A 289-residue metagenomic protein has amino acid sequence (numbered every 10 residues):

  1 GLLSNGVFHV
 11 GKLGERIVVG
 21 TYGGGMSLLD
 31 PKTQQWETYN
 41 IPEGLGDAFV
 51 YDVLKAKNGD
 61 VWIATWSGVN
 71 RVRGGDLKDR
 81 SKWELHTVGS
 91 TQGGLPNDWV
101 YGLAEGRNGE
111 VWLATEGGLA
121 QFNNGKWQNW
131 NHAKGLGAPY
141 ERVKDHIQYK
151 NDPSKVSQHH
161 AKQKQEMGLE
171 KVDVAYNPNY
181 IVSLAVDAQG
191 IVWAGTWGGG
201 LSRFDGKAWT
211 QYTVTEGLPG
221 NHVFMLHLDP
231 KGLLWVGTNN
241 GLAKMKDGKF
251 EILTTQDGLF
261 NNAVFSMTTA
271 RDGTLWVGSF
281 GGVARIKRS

Functional and structural regions predicted by a protein language model:
G1-S289: Carboxylate-rich, polar loop motifs that coordinate divalent cations or form catalytic acidic clusters
